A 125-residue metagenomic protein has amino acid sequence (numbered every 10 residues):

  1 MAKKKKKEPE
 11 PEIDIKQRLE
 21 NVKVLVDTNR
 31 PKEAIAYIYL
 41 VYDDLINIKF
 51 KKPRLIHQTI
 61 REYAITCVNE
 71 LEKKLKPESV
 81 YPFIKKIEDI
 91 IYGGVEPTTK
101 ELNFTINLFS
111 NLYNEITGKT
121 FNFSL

Functional and structural regions predicted by a protein language model:
M1-D44, I48, P53: Membrane-proximal, non-transmembrane interface segments of integral membrane proteins
R18-N21, P82-G93, N111: Solvent-exposed, amphipathic alpha-helical segments
T28-K32, H57, K73, L102: Conserved phosphate/pyrophosphate-binding and hydrolysis machinery centered on Walker-type P-loop NTPases, extending
N29, E78, P97-K100: A structural signal for alpha-helical segments
I35, V80-F83, L102-F109: Hydrophobic packing residues in well-ordered alpha-helices of helical domains and bundles
Y37-K86: Short, charged amphipathic alpha-helical segments flanked by flexible coils
I91-L125: Charge-enriched, short contiguous segments at helix-coil
